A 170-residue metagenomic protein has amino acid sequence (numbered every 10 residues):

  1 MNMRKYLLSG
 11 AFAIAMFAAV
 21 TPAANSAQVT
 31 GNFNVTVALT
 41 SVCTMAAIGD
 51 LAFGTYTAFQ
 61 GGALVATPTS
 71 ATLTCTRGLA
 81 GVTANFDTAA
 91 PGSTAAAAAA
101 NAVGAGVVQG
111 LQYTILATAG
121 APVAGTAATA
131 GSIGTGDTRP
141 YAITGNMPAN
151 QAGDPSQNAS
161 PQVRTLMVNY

Functional and structural regions predicted by a protein language model:
M1-G10: Bacterial N-terminal signal peptides that target proteins for export
Y6-L7, G78, G110, I115 (+1 more regions): Acidic/proline-rich low-complexity IDRs
M16-N25: C-terminal segment of classical bacterial N-terminal signal peptides
P22, G31, Q109: Residue-level signal for beta-strand positions within conserved beta-sheet cores that form or flank
N25-V103, G125-Y170: N-terminal small/polar-rich segments of proteins
V107-A124: Mid-chain, well-packed structural core segment of small domains
